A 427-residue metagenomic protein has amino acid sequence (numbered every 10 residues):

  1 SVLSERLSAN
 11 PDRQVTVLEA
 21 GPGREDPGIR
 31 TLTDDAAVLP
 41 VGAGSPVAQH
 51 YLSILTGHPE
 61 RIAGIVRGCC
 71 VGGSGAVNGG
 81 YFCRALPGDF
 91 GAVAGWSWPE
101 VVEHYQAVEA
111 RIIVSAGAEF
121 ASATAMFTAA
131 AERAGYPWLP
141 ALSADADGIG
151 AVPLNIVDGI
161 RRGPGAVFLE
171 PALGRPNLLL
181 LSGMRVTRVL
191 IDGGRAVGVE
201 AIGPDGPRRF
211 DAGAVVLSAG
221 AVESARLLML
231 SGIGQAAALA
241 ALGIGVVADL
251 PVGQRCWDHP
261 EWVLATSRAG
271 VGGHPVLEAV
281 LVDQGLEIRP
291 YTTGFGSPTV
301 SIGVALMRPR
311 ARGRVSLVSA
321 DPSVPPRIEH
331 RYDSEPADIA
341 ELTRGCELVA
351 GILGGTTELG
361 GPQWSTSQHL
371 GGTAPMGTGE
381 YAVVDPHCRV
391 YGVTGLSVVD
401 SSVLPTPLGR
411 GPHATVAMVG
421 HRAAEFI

Functional and structural regions predicted by a protein language model:
R6-T16, A20-D26, V189, V199-G272: Glycine-rich loop(s) and the adjacent beta-strand/alpha-helix scaffold that form part
L32-D35, A48, G148-I160, L181-S182 (+5 more regions): A glycine-rich dinucleotide-binding beta-alpha-beta segment and adjacent secondary-structure elements that constitute
A36-A134, R161, I302-S323: Redox-cofactor-proximal catalytic regions of oxidoreductases
Q49-V66, P207-G213, G360, V398 (+1 more regions): Short, hydrophobic/aliphatic alpha-helical segments
N78, H259-C346, S367-L370, V398-P407: FAD cofactor-binding and catalytic pocket of flavoenzymes
G95-A196, I202, V263-A265, G361 (+1 more regions): Conserved redox-cofactor binding core of oxidoreductases
A131, A238-G245, L348-L353, V419-I427: Internal hydrophobic alpha-helix adjacent to the cofactor/substrate pocket in enzyme cavities
G245, E335-G360: Flavin-binding catalytic cores
